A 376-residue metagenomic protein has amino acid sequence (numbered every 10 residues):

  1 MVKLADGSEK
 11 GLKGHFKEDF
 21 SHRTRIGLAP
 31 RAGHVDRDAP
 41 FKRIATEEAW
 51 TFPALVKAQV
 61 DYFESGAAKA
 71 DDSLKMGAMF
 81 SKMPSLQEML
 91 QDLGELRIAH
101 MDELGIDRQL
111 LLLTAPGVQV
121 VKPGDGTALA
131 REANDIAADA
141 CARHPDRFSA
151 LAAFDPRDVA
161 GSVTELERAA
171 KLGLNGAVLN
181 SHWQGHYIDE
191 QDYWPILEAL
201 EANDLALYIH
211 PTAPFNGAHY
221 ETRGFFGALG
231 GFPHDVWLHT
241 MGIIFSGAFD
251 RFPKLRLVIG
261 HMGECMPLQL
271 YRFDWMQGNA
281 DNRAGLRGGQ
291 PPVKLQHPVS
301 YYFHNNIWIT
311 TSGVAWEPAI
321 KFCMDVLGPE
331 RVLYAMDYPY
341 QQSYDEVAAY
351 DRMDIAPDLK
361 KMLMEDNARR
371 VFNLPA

Functional and structural regions predicted by a protein language model:
V2-I44, T51-R108, D135-R143, T164-R168 (+5 more regions): Mid-to-C-terminal alpha-helical segments outside catalytic/metal-binding sites
E48-A49, P211, M262, Y338: Generic detector of well-ordered alpha-helical packing
E103-L111, I209, F215-N216: Short coil-to-beta-strand
L112-P116: Short loop/turn segments at strand-loop or loop-helix junctions that form parts of catalytic or ligand-binding pockets
G117-K122: A short acidic, helix-capping loop that chelates divalent metal ions and anchors anionic groups
G126-N134, D189-P195: Charged helix-capping and loop-helix junction motifs
P156, P211-F215, Y338-Y340: Short glycine-enriched loops at secondary-structure junctions
R168-L327, R331: Catalytic pocket-lining loop regions of alpha/beta-barrel enzymes, especially the amidohydrolase/enolase/GH5 lineages
